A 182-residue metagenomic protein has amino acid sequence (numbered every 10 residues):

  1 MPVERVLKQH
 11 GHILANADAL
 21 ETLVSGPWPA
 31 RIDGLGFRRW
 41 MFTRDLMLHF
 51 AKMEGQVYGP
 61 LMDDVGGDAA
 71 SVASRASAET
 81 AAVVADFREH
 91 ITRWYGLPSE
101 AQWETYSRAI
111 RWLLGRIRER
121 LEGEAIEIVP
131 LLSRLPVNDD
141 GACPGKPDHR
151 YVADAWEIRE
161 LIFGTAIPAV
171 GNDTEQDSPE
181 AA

Functional and structural regions predicted by a protein language model:
M1-A182: Small-residue-biased structural context
